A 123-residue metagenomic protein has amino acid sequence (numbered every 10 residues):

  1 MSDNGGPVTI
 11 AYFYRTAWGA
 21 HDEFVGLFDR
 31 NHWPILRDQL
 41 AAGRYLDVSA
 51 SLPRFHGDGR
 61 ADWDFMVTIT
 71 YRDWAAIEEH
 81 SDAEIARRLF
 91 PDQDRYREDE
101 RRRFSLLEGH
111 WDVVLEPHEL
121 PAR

Functional and structural regions predicted by a protein language model:
M1-D3, P121-R123: Basic/polar N-terminal segments that are highly enriched at the extreme N-terminus, encompassing both cleavable
S2-V8, D58-A61: Short, flexible turn/loop "capping" segments at secondary-structure junctions
P7-R15, V67: Active-site-flanking beta-strand signature of metal-NTP-handling nucleotidyl enzymes and homologous cyclase-like
A11-F13, V113-P117: Short amphipathic
T16-A20, D73-A75: Short acidic-aromatic low-complexity motifs
G26-H32: Well-ordered, non-membrane alpha-helical segments in soluble/globular domains
N31, D38-L46, R60-D64, T68-V114 (+1 more regions): An amphipathic, aromatic/His-enriched active-site/gating alpha helix that lines ligand/cofactor pockets
S51-H56: Short, solvent-exposed loop/turn elements at beta->coil junctions and helix N-caps that rim active or binding pockets
